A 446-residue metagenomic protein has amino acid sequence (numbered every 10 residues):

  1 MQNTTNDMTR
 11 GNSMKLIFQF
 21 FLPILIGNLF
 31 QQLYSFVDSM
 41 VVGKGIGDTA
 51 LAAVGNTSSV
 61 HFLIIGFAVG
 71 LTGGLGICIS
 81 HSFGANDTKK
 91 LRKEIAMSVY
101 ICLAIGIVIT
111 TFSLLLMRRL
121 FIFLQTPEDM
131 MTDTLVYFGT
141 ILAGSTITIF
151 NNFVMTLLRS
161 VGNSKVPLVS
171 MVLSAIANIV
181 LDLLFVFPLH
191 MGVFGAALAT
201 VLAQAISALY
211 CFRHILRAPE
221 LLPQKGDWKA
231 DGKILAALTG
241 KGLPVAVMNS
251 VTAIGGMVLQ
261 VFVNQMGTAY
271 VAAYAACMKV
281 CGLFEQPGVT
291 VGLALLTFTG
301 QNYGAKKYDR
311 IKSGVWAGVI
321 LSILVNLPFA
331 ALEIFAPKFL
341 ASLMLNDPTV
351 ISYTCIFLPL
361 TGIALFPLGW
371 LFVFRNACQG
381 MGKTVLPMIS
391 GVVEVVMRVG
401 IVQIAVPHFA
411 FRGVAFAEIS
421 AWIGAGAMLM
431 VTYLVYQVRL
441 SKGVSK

Functional and structural regions predicted by a protein language model:
M1-F21, I79-T146, P188-L243, T299-A364 (+1 more regions): Short alpha-helical transmembrane segments in multi-pass integral membrane proteins
R10, M14-L33, V37, V60 (+9 more regions): Residue-level signal for short hydrophobic patches within transmembrane helices of multi-pass membrane transporters
Q19-D38, T140, N151, S174 (+4 more regions): Transmembrane helical elements of multi-pass membrane transporters/channels
I24, N28, M40, I77 (+15 more regions): Transmembrane alpha-helix boundary and packing residues in multipass membrane permease domains and related
L33-L51, F121-E128, L184-M191, S250-L283 (+3 more regions): Helix-terminus/linker motif at the lipid-water interface of multi-pass membrane proteins
L51-T111, T148-P167, A273-F335, L368-G382 (+2 more regions): Small-residue-rich hydrophobic transmembrane alpha-helices
L63, N178-L183, A208-F212, L283-Q286 (+3 more regions): Hydrophobic transmembrane alpha-helices of multi-pass small-molecule transporters
T72, T140-R159, P167-A175, A196-L209 (+4 more regions): Short runs within selected transmembrane alpha-helices of multi-pass transporters and secretion channels
